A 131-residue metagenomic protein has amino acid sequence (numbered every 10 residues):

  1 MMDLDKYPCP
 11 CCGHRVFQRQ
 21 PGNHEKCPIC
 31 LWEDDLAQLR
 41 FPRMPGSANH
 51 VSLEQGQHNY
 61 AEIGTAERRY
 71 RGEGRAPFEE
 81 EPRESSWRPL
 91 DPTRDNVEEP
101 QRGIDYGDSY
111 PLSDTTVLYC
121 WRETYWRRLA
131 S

Functional and structural regions predicted by a protein language model:
M1, R19: Residue-level marker of regulatory loop/turn positions in helix-turn-helix DNA-binding domains and in histidine
M2-D3, P10: Beta-strand/loop-alpha-helix module characteristic of Rossmann-like adenine-cofactor folds
K6-Y7, H24: Residues immediately within or flanking Cys/His clusters that coordinate Zn2+ in small zinc-binding modules
C9-C12, C27-C30: Short cysteine-rich clusters marking metal-coordination/redox-active sites
Q20-C27, Q38-M44: Short cysteine/histidine-rich zinc-coordinating motifs and their immediately flanking basic loops
W32-T65: Short metal-binding segments enriched for Cys and/or His
E62-S131: Long, contiguous alpha-helical scaffold regions
